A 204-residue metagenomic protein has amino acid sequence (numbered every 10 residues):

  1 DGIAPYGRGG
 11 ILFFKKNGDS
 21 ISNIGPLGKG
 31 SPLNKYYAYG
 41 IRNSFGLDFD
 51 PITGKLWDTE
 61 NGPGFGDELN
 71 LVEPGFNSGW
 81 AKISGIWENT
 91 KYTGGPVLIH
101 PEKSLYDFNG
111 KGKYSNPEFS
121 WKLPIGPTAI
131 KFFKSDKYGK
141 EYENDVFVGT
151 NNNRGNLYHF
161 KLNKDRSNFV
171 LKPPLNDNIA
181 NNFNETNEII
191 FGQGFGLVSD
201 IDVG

Functional and structural regions predicted by a protein language model:
D1-G196, V203: Beta-propeller domain segments
